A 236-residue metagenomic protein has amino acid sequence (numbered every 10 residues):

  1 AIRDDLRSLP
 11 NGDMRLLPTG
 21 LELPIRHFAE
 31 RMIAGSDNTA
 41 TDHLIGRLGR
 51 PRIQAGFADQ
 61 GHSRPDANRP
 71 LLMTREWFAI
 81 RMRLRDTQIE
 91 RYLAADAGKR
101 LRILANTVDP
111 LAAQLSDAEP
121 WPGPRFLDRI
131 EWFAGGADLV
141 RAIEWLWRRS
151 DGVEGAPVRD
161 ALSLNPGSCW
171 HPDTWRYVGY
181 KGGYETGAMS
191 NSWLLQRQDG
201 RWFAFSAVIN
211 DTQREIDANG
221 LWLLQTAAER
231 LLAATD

Functional and structural regions predicted by a protein language model:
A1-P18: Short, glycine/proline-biased beta-turn/loop segments that scaffold the active-site neighborhood
R3-D5, R47, D59-Q60, D160-A161: Short acidic/histidine-centered micro-motifs embedded in hydrophobic/aromatic stretches that mark compact functional
R3-L6, T74, Q196: Alpha-helix termini
P18-H27: A charged helix-plus-loop insertion that forms the helical arch/lid used to bind and gate nucleic-acid substrates
L21, G35-I143: Mid-domain, small-residue-enriched loop/turn segments at the edges of structured enzyme/sensor domains
F28-A29, A40: Short, hydrophobic alpha-helical packing/hinge segments within bilobed ligand-binding/sensory domains
G49, R102-A105, Q114-D236: Structured C-terminal helix/loop/strand segments within mature extracytoplasmic catalytic/sensor domains
